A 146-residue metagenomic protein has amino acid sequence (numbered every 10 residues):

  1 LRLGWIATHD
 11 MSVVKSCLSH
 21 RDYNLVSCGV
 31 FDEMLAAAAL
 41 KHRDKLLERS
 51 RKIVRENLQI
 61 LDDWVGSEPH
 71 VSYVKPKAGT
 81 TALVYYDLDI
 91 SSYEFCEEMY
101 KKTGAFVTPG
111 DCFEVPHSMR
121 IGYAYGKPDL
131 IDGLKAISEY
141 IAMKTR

Functional and structural regions predicted by a protein language model:
L1-R55, D62-W64: Conserved core segment of the aminotransferase class I/II
R2, N57-L58, R120, A136: Short, cationic motifs built from Arg/Lys/His that form the positively charged side of catalytic pockets
W5, A37, D62, L83 (+3 more regions): Non-transmembrane alpha-helical segments in soluble domains of secreted/periplasmic/extracellular proteins
A7, L83-Y85, G122-A124: Short hydrophobic/aromatic beta-strand micro-patches that form the beta-sheet surface supporting nucleotide- or nucleic
A37, K52-D62, Y73-Y86, H117: Conserved glycine-rich beta-strand-loop-beta hairpin in the small C-terminal domain of fold type I
V65-V74, T145-R146: Surface-exposed helix-capping loop/turn segments at secondary-structure junctions
P69-Y73, A105-G110: A short linear hydrophobic-aromatic micro-motif
D89, E97-F106, F113-R146: PLP-dependent enzyme catalytic core of the Aspartate aminotransferase-like
